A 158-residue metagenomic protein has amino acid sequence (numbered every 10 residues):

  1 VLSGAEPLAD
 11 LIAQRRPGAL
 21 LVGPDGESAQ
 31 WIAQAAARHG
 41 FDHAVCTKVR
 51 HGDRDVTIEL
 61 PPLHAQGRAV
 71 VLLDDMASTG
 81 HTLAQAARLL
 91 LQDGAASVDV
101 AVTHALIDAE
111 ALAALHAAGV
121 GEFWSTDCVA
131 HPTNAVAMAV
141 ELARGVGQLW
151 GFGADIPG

Functional and structural regions predicted by a protein language model:
V1-G158: PRPP-associated nucleotide enzymes
